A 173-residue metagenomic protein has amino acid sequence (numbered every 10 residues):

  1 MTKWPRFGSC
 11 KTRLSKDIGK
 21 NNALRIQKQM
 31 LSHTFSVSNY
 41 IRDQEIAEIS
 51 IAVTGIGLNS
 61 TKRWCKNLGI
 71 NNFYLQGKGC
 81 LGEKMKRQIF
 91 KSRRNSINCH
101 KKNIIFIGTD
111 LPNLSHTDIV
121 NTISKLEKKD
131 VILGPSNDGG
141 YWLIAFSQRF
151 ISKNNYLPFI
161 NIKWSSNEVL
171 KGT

Functional and structural regions predicted by a protein language model:
M1-L14: N-terminal nucleotide-binding beta1-loop-alpha1 segment
R25-Q44: A short, N-terminal amphipathic alpha-helix
A47-I56: Short beta-strand/loop segment that forms part of the nucleotide-sugar
N59-K102, K163: Short phosphate-binding loop-to-helix
N103-I107: Short aromatic-hydrophobic micro-motifs that form the base-stacking/packing surface for donor nucleotide recognition
P112-G140: Conserved donor-nucleotide/metal-binding helix-loop-beta segment in metal-dependent transferases, i.e., the alpha-helix
P135-S136, Y141-W142, F146-Q148, N155: Active-site rim beta-loop-alpha module in soluble metabolic enzymes
S152-T173: Active-site oxyanion/phosphate-handling segment shared across diverse enzymes
